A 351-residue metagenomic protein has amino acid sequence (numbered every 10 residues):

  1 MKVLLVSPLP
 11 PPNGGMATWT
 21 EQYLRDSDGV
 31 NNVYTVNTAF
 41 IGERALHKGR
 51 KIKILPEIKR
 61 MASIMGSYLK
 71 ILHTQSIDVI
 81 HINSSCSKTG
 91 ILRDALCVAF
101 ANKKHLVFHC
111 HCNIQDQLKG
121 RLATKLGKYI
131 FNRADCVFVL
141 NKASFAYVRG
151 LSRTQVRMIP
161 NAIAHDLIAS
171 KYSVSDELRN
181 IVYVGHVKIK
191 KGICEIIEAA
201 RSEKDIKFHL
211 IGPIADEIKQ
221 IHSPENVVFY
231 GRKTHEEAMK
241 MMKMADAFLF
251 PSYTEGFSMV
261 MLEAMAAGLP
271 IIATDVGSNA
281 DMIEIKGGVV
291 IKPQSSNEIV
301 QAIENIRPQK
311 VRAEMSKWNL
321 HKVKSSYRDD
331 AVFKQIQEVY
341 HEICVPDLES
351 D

Functional and structural regions predicted by a protein language model:
L4-L5, I163, S173-K191, I197-E203 (+1 more regions): Conserved donor-binding/catalytic core segment of Leloir-type glycosyltransferases
N132-A169: Donor nucleotide-sugar binding/catalytic pocket of nucleotide-sugar-dependent glycosyltransferases
I218-E236: Nucleotide-activated donor-binding/catalytic signature segment of Leloir-type glycosyltransferases, i.e., the conserved
R232-K233, K240-A245: Short alpha-helical donor nucleotide-sugar binding micro-motif in glycosyltransferases
Y253: Aromatic "clamp/platform" in nucleotide-sugar-dependent glycosyltransferases that forms part of the donor/acceptor
P270-A273: Short hydrophobic beta-strand element within catalytic cores of glycosyltransferases and related nucleotide-activated
I285, V289-S296, N305-K310: Conserved acidic donor-binding segment of nucleotide-sugar-dependent glycosyltransferases
V311-S326: A short, well-ordered alpha-helix in the C-terminal region of glycosyltransferases
